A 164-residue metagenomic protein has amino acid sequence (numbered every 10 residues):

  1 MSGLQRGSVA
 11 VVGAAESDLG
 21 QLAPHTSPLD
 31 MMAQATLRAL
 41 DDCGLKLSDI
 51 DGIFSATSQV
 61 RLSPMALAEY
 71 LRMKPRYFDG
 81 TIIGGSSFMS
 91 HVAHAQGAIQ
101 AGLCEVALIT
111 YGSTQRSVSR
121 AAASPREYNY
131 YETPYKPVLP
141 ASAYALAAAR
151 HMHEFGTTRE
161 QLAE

Functional and structural regions predicted by a protein language model:
M1-T81, G97-A101, L108-E164: Conserved "HGTGT" condensation-loop signature of ketosynthase/thiolase-family condensing enzymes that catalyze
G84-S87: Short helix-initiation/N-cap motifs at beta->coil->alpha
S90: Active-site histidine-anchored catalytic micro-motif
